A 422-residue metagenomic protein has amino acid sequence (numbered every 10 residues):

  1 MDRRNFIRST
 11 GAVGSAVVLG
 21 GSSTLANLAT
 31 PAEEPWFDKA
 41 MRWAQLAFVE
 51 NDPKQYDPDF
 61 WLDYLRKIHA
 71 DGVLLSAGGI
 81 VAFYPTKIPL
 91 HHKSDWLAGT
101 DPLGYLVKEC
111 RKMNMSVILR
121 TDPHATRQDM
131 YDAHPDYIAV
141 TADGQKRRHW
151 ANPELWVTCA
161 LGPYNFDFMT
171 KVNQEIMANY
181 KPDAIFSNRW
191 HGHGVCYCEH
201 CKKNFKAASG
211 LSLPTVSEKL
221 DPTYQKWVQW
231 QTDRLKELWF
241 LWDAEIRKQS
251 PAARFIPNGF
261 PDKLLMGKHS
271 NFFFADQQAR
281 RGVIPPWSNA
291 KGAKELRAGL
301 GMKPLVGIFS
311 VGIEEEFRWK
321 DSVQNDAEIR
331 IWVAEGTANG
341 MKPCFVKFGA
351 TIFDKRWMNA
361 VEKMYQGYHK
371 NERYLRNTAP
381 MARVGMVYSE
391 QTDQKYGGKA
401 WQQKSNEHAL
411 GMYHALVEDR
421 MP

Functional and structural regions predicted by a protein language model:
N5-A26: N-terminal export signals
G21-R42: C-terminal segment of N-terminal export signals and the immediately downstream linker at the start of the mature
W43, G72-L75, Y105-R148: Glycine-rich, aromatic-flanked loop segments that form ligand/cofactor-binding clefts across common enzyme folds
A44-Q55, T86-T100, N152-T170, D221-E237 (+4 more regions): The substrate-binding groove and active-site-proximal loops of carbohydrate-active enzymes, especially glycoside
I68-D101, Q128-P135, M266-F272: Aromatic-lined carbohydrate-binding/catalytic grooves of carbohydrate-active enzymes
P123-Y180, T215-V228: Active-site-adjacent "subsite" loops/lids of carbohydrate-active enzymes
Y164-G259, K263-M266: Active-site neighborhood of glycoside hydrolase catalytic domains
Y224-P422: Carbohydrate-binding surfaces of carbohydrate-active enzymes
